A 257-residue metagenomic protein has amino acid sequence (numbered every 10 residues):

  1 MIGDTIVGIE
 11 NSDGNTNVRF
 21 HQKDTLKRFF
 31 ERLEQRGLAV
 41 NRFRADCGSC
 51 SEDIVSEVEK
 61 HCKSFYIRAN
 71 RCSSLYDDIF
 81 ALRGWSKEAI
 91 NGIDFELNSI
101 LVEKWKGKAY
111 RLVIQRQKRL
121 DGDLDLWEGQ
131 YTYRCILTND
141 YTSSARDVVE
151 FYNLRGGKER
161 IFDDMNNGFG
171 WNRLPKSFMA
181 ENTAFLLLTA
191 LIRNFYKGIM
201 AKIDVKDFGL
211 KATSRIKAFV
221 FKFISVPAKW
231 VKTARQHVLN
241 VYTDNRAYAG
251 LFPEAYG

Functional and structural regions predicted by a protein language model:
M1, I9-S12, F43-D46, Y66-R68 (+2 more regions): Generic beta-strand/beta-sheet core signal
M1-R36: Electropositive, glycine- and tryptophan-enriched low-complexity nucleic-acid-binding patches
D4, V40-C50, F65, I136 (+3 more regions): Short, conserved catalytic/metal-binding motifs centered on acidic residues
V7-N11, A45, E52-V58, Y76-L82: Short acidic, glycine/serine/threonine-rich loops at helix termini
Q35, V55-S64: Short, surface-exposed basic-aromatic patches at helix termini and helix-loop junctions that form
H61-N167, P253-G257: An anionic, glycine-rich sequence signature occurring as long contiguous blocks
A145-M179, A184, L188, I192-M200: Short amphipathic alpha-helical "interface-anchor" segments enriched in bulky aromatics
Y196-G257: A short, flexible helix-boundary coil/loop motif
